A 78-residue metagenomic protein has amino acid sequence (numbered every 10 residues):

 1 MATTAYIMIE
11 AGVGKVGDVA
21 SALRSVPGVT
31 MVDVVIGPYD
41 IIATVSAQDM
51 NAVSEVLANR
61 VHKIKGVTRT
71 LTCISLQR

Functional and structural regions predicted by a protein language model:
M1-R78: A compositional/biophysical signature of low hydrophobicity enriched in polar/charged and small residues
